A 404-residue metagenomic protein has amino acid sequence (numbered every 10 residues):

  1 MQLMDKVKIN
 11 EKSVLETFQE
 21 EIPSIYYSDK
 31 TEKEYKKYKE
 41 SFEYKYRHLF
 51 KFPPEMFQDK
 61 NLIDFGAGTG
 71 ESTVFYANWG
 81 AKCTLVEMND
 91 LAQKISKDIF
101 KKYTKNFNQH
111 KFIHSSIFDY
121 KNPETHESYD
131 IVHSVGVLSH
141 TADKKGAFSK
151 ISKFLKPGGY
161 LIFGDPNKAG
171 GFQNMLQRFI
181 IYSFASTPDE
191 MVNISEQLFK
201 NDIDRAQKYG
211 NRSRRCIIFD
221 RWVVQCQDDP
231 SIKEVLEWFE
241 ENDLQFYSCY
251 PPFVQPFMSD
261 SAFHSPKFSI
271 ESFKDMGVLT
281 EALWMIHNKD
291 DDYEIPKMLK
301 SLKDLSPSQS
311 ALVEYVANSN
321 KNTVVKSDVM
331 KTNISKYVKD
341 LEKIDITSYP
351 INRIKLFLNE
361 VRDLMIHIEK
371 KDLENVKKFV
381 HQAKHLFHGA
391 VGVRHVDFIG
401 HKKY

Functional and structural regions predicted by a protein language model:
M1-E32: N-terminal, positively charged/glycine-rich alpha-helical extensions of SAM-dependent methyltransferases
K37-D59: Conserved alpha-helix/loop element of class I SAM-dependent methyltransferases that forms part of the SAM/SAH-binding
I63, E71-D119: Class I SAM-dependent methyltransferase SAM/SAH-binding core
K121-I131: A short acidic, Gly/Pro-enriched loop at the edge of an enzyme's catalytic core that lines a small-molecule cofactor
D130-D143: A short SAM/SAH-binding and catalytic strip from SAM-dependent methyltransferases
K145-P157: A short glycine-rich, Lys/Arg-flanked "PGG" loop and its adjoining helix->strand segment in the class I
Y160-K200: Conserved class I S-adenosyl-L-methionine
R212-I399: Rossmann-like AdoMet/SAM-dependent catalytic core
